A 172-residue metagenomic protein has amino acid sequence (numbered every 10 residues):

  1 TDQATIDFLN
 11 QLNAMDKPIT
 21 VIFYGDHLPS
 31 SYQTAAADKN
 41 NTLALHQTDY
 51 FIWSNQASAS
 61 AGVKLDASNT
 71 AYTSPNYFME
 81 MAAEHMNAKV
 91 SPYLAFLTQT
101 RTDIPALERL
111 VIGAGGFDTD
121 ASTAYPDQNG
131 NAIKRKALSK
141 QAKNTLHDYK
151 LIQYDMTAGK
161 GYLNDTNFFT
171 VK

Functional and structural regions predicted by a protein language model:
T1-K172: Solvent-exposed soluble domains appended to multi-pass membrane proteins
